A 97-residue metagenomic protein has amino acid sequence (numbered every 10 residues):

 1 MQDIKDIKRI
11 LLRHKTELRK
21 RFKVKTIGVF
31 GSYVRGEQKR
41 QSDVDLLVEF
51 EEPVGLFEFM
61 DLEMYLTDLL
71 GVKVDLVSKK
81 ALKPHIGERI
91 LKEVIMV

Functional and structural regions predicted by a protein language model:
M1-T26, V34-R40, E51-V97: Catalytic core of pol beta-like nucleotidyltransferases
V29: Conserved histidines in hydrophobic membrane contexts and catalytic metal-binding motifs
S42-V44: Change "...and in nucleic-acid phosphodiester-cleaving endonucleases..." to "...and in nucleic-acid processing enzymes
L47-E49: Short hydrophobic/aromatic beta-strand micro-patches that form the beta-sheet surface supporting nucleotide- or nucleic
